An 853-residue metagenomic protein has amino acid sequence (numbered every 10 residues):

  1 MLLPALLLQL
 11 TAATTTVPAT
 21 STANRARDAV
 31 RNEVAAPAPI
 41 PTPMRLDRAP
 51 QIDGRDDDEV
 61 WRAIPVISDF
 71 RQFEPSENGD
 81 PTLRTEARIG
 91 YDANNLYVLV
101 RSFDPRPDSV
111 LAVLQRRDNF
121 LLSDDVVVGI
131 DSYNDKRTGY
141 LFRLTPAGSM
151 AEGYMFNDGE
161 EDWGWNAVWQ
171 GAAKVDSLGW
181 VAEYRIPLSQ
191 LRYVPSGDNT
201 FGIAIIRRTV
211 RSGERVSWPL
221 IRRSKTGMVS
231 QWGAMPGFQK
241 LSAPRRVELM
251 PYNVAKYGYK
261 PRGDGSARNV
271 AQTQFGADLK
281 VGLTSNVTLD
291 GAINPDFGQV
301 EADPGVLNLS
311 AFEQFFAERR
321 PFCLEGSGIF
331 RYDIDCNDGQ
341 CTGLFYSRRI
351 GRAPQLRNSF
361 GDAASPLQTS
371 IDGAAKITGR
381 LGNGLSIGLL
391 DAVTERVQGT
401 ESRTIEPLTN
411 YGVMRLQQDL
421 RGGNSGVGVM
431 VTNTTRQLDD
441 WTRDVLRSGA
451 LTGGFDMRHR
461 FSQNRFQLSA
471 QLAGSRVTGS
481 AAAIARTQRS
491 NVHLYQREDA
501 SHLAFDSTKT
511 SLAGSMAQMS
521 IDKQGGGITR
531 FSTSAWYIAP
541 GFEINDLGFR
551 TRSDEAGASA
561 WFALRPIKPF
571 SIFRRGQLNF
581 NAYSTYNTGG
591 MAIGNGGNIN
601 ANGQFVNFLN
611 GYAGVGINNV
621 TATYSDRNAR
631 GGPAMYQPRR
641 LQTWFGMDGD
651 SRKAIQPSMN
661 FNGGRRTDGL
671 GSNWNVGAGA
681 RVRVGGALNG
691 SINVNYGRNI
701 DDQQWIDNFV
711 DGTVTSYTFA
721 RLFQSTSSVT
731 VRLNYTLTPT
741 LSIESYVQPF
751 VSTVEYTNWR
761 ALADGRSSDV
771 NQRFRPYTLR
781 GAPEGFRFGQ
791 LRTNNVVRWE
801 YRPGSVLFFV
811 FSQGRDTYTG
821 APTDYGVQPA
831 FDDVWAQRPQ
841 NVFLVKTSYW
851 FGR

Functional and structural regions predicted by a protein language model:
L2-L10: Sec-dependent N-terminal signal peptides
Q9-D419, N424-V429, Q837-Q840: Structural preference for beta-rich elements and adjacent junctions enriched in aromatics
R48, N94, K136, L178 (+13 more regions): Short coil turns and loop connectors of transmembrane beta-barrels in diderm outer membranes and organellar homologs
F103-D104, Y133-D135, R208-V210, K256-G258 (+14 more regions): Short, glycine-/Ser/Thr-/acidic-enriched flexible segments
R215-V216, A302-G305, G399-E401, D439-R443 (+4 more regions): Short acidic, glycine/serine/threonine-rich loops at helix termini
S242-D290, I387, Y411-L503, K568 (+6 more regions): Surface-exposed extracellular loop regions of Gram-negative outer-membrane beta-barrel proteins
S266-A267, D278, S310, S365 (+7 more regions): Alpha-helix capping and helix-loop boundary segments enriched in small/acidic/polar residues
S370, T378, Q467-R853: Exposed, low-structure sequence patches enriched in small/polar residues
